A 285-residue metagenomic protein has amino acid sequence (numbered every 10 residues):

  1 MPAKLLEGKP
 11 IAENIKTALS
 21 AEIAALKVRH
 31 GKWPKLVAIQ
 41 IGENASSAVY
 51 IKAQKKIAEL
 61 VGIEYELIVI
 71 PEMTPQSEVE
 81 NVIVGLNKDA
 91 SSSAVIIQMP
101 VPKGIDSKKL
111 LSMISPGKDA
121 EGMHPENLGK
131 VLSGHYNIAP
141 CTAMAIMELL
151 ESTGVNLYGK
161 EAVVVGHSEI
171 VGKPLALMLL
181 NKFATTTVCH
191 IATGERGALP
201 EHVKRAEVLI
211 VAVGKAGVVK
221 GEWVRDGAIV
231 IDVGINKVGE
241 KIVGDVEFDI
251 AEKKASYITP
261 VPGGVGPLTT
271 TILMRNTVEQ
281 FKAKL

Functional and structural regions predicted by a protein language model:
M1-H30: Positively charged, low-complexity intrinsically disordered leader regions
P34-G42: Short beta-strand segments enriched in small/hydrophobic residues
I41-K55, N137-R225, I229, K241-E252: Glycine-rich phosphate/diphosphate-binding loop of Rossmann-like nucleotide-binding domains
A58-M73, T186-C189: Short beta-strand elements in bilobed, periplasmic/extracellular small-molecule ligand-binding domains
E78-A90: Short, well-structured alpha-helical segments in soluble
I96-L157, E161: Anion-binding alpha/beta catalytic cores of soluble intermediary-metabolism enzymes, centered on
P100, A212-K215, G234-I235: Short glycine-/small-residue-rich Rossmann-like dinucleotide-binding loops
S107-H124, L128, G234-K284: Rossmann-fold NAD(P)-binding glycine/threonine-rich loop
